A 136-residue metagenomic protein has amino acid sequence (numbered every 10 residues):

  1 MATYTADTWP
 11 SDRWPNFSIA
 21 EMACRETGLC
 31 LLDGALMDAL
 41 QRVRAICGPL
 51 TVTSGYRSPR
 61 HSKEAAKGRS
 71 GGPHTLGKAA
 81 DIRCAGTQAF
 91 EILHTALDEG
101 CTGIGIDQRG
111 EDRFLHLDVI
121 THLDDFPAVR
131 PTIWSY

Functional and structural regions predicted by a protein language model:
M1-R44, G110, T121, P131-Y136: Extracytoplasmic cell-surface/polysaccharide-interacting catalytic and binding patches
P15-A20, I46-L50, A79-C84: Generic detector of short, locally flexible boundary/turn motifs and exposed helical patches
S18, D33, S58, A85-Q88: Helix N-cap and loop-to-helix transition residues
A20-R25, P59, E64, G68 (+2 more regions): Surface-exposed loop/turn and secondary-structure junction residues enriched for glycine/proline
C24, T51-R57, T87-I92: N-terminal start-of-chain detector that recognizes signal peptides and the immediate post-cleavage beginning
M37-K67: Extended, low-complexity, intrinsically disordered C-terminal regulatory tails of eukaryotic serine/threonine kinases
G71, T75-L76, A80, C84-Y136: Catalytic cores and adjacent binding grooves of peptidoglycan-active enzymes
